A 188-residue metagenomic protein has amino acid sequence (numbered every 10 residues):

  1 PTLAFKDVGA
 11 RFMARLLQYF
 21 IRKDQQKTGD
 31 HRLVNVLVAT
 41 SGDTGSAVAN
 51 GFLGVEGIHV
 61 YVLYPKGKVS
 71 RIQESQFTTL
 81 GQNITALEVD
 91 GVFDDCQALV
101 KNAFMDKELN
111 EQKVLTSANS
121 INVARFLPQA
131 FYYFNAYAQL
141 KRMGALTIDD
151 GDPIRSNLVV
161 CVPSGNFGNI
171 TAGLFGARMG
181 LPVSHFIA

Functional and structural regions predicted by a protein language model:
P1-A188: PLP-dependent amino-acid enzyme catalytic core
